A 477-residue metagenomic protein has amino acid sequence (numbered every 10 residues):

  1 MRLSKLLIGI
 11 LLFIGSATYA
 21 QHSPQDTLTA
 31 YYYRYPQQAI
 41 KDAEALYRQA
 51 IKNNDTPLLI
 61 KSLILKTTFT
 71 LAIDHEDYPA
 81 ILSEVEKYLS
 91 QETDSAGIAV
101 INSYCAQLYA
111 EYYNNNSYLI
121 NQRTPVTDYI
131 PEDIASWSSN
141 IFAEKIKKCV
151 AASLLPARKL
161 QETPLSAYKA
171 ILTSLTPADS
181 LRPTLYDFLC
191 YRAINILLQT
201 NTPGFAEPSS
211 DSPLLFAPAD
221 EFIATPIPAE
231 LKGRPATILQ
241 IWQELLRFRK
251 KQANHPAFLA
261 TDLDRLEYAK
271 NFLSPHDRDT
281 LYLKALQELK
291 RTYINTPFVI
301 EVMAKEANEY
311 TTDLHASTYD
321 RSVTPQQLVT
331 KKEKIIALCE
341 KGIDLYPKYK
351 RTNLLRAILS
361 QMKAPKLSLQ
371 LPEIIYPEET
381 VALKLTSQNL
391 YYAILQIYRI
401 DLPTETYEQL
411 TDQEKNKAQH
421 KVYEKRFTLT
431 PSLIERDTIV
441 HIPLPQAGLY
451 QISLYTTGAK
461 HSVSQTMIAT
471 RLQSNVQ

Functional and structural regions predicted by a protein language model:
M1-T27: Bacterial Sec-dependent N-terminal signal peptides
Y19-Q477: N-terminal, cleavable Sec-dependent signal peptides of secreted/periplasmic/extracellular proteins
